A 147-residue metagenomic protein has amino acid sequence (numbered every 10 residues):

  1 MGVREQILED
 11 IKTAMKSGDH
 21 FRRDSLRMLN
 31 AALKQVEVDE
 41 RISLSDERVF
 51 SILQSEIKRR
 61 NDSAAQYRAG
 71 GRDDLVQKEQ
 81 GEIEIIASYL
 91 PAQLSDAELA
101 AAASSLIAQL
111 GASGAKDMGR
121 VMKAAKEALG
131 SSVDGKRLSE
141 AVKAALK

Functional and structural regions predicted by a protein language model:
G2-Y89, Q93-A115, K123, E127-G130 (+1 more regions): N-terminal cationic and glycine-rich segments that engage phosphates or anionic surfaces
R120: Function-critical acidic carboxylates
K136: Active-site alpha-helix of zinc metalloproteases
